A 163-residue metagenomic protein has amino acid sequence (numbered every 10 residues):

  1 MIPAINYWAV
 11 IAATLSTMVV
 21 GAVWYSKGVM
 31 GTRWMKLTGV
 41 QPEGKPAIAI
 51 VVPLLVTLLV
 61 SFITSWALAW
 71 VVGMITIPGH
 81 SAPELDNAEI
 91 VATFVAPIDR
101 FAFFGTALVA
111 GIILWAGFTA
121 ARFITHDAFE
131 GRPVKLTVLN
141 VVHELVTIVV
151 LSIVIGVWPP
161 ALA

Functional and structural regions predicted by a protein language model:
M1-A163: Juxtamembrane/disordered regions of integral membrane proteins
